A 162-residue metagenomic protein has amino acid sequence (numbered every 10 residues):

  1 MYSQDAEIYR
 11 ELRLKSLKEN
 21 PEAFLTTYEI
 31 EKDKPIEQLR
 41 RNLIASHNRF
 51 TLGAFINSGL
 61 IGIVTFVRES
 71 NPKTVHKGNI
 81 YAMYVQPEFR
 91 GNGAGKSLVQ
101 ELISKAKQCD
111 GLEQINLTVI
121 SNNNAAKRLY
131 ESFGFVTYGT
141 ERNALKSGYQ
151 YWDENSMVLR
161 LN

Functional and structural regions predicted by a protein language model:
S3-Q4, R10-E11, S16-E88, V99-E101 (+2 more regions): Acetyl-CoA-dependent GNAT
R49, W152-S156: Short hydrophobic/aromatic beta-strand or adjacent loop that forms the aromatic wall/cage of a ligand/substrate-binding
K73, A82-Q100, C109, S121-R128 (+1 more regions): Conserved glycine-rich acetyl-CoA-binding loop
N79, G111, G134, Y151-D153: Short loop/turn motifs at secondary-structure junctions
A82-Y84, N116-T118, S156-V158: Short aromatic/hydrophobic contact patches that present stacked aromatics for nucleic-acid/ligand binding
A106-T118: Conserved GNAT acetyl-CoA-binding A-motif
N116-V119, E131-Y151: Conserved catalytic-core motifs of GNAT/GCN5-like acyltransferases
